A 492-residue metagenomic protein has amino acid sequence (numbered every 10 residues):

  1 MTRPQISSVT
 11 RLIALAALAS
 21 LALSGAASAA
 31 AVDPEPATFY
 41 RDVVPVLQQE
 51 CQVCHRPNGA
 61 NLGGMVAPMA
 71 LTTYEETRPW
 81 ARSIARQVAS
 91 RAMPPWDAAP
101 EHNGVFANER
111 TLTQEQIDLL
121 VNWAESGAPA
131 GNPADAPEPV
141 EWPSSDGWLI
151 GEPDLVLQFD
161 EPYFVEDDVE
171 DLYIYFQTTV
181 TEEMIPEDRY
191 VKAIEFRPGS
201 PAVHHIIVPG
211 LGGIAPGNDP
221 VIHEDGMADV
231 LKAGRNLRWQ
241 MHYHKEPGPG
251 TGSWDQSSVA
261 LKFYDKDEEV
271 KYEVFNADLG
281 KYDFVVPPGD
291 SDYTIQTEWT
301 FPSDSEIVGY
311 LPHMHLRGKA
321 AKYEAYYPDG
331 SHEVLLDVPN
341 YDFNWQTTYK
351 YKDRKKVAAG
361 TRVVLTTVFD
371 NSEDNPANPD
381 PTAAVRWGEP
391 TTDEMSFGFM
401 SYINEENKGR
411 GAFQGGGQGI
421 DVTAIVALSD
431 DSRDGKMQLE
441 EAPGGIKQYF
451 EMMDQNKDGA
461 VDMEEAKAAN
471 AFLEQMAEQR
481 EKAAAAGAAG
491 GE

Functional and structural regions predicted by a protein language model:
T2-A14: Bacterial N-terminal signal peptides that target proteins for export
L12-S24: Bacterial N-terminal signal peptides
A27-E182, P186-R189, G199, G234-Q240: Aromatic- and Gly/Pro-enriched helix-to-coil junctions and flexible linker segments
G131-E138, M437-Q438, A460-E464: Surface-exposed patches in mature extracellular/periplasmic domains of secreted proteins
S145-K408, G415, I420: His-enriched metal-coordination microenvironments in redox/metal-binding proteins
F399-R433, A471-E492: Extracellular/periplasmic ectodomains of large secreted or surface enzymes and adhesion receptors
D430-D434, D454-D458: Acidic carboxylate motifs that coordinate Ca2+ or other divalent cations, activating on Asp/Glu
K436-Y449, M463-E474: Amphipathic regulatory helices of Ca2+-sensor modules
